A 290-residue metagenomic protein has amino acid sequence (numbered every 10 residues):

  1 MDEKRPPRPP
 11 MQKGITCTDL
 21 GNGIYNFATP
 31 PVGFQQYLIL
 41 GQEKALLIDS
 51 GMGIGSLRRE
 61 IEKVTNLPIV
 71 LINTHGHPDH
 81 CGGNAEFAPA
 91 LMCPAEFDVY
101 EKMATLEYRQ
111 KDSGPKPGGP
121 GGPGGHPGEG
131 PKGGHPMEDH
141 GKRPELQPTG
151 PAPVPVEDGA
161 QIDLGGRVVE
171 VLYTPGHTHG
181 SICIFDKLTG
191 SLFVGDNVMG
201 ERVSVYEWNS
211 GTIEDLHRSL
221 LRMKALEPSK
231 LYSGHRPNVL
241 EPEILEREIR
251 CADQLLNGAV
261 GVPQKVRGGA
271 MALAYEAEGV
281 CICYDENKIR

Functional and structural regions predicted by a protein language model:
M1-P9, P123-P127, H135, L221-K230 (+1 more regions): Accessory terminal helices/loops
M1-T18, E138-K142: Short, basic/low-complexity N-terminal boundary segments at the transition from targeting/disordered tails
K13-K63, I184-G195: Conserved beta-strand hairpin/beta-sheet module of binuclear metal-dependent hydrolase folds, prominently
L20-N26, G159, V168-E170: Short, hydrophobic/aromatic-rich segments at coil-to-beta transitions
Y37-G41, G133-D139, D196-M199: Short, basic/glycine-rich phosphate-binding loops at helix/coil junctions that contact nucleotide phosphates
Q42, T65-P68, N84-A90, K187-T189 (+1 more regions): Short glycine/proline-enriched coil/turn segments at helix->beta-strand junctions
A45, M52-G53, E145-Q147, V154 (+2 more regions): Metallo-beta-lactamase
I54-D163, C251-G261: Active-site HxH/HxHxD metal-binding segment of metal-dependent hydrolases
